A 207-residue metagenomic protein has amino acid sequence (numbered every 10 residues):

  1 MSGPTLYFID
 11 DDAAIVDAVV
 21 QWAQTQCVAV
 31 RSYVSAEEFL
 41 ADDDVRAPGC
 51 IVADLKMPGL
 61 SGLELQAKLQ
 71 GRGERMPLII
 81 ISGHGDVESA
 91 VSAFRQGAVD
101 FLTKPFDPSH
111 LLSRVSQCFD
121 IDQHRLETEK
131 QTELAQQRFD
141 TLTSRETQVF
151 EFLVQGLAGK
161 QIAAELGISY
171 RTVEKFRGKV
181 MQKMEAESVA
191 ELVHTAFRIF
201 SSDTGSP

Functional and structural regions predicted by a protein language model:
S2-A23, A36-E37, I51, L142: Conserved acidic segment of CheY-like receiver
V34-S35, S61-A67: Acidic catalytic/metal-coordinating carboxylates
R46-V52: Active-site beta3 strand of CheY-like receiver
D54, S82: Active-site residues of response regulator receiver
M57: Receiver (REC) domain active-site loop signature in two-component systems and cognate sites in sensor histidine kinases
D86-E88, L102, F106-V115, Q161: C-terminal output helix
G178-P207: Basic, Lys/Arg-enriched C-terminal extension of HTH/homeodomain DNA-binding domains
